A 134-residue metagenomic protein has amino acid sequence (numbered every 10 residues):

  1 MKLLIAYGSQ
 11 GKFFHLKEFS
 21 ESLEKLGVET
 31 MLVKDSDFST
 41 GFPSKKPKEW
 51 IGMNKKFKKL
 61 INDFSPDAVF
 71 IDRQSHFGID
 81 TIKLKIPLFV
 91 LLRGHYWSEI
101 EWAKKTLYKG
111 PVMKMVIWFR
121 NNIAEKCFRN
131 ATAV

Functional and structural regions predicted by a protein language model:
M1-F38, F64: N-terminal subdomain of nucleotide-sugar transferases
L4-I5, K59-T81: Short N-terminal targeting/anchoring amphipathic segment
H15-L16, D72-R73, R120, V134: Replace "coordinates the UDP/GDP/TDP-sugar" with "coordinates nucleotide-activated sugar donors
G27, P66, K85, N130-T132: Short, well-ordered alpha-helix to beta-strand connector turns
V33-L60, L107-K114: A short, charged, and often flexible helix/loop element on the N-terminal side of the glycosyltransferase catalytic
S39-P43, V90-N122: Acceptor-binding helix/loop patch of EC 2.4 sugar-transfer enzymes, predominantly nucleotide-sugar-dependent
K55, K59, M113-A133: Membrane-proximal helix-turn-helix segments that form the acceptor-binding/catalytic region of lipid-linked
I71-A103: Conserved nucleotide-sugar donor-interacting segment of glycosyltransferase catalytic cores, predominantly GT-B
